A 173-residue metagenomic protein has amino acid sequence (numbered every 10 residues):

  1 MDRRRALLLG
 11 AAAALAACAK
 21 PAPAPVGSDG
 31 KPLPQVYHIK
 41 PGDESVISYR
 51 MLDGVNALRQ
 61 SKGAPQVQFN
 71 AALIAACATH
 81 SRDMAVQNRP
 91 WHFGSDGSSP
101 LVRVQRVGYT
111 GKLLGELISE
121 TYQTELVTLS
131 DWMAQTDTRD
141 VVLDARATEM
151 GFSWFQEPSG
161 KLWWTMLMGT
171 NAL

Functional and structural regions predicted by a protein language model:
M1-A13: N-terminal secretory signal peptides and thylakoid transit peptides that target proteins across membranes
R3-R4, R59, T138: Short, cationic motifs built from Arg/Lys/His that form the positively charged side of catalytic pockets
C18-P34: Bacterial Sec signal peptide processing site at the extreme N-terminus
G27-D29, I74-Q123: Short, surface-exposed glycine/acidic/tryptophan-bearing loops
P32-K40, E44-V86: A short alpha-helix/helix-coil micro-patch that ends at or immediately precedes a cysteine
S61-I74, N88-D96, G115, R139-A145 (+1 more regions): Surface-exposed patches in mature extracellular/periplasmic domains of secreted proteins
S99-L173: A well-ordered secondary-structure block
